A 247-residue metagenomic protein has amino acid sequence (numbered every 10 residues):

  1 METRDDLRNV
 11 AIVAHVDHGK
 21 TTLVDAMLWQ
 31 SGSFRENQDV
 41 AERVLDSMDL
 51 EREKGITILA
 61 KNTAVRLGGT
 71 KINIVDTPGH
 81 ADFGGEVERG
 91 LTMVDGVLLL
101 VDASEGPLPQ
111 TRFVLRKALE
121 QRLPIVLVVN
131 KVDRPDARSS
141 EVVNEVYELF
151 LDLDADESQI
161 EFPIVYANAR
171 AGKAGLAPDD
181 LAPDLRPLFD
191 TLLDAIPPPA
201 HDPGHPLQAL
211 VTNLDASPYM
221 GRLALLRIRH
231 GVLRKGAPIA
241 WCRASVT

Functional and structural regions predicted by a protein language model:
M1-T247: Structural and coupling elements of P-loop NTPases
